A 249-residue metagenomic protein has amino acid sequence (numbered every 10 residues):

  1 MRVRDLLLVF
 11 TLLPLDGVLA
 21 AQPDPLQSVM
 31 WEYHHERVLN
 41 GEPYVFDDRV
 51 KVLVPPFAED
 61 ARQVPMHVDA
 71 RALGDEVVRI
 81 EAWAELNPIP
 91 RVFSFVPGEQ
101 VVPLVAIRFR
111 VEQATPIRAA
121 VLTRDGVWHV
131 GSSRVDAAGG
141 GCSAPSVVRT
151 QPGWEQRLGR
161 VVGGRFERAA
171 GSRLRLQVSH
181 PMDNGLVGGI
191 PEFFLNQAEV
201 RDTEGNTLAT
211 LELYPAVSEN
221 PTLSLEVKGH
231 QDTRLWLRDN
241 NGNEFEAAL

Functional and structural regions predicted by a protein language model:
P25-S28, G139-G163: Low-complexity, Pro/Ser/Thr- and charge-rich linker/hinge segments at domain boundaries
Y33-Q63, Q151-A169: N-terminal edge beta-strand
A70, Q177-P191: Short amphipathic, basic-aromatic surface patches that mediate peripheral association with negatively charged
I80, T115-T123, Q231-N241: Short, aromatic- and glycine-rich surface loops/edge beta-strands on solvent-exposed regions
G98-A106, P215-E226: Aromatic sugar-binding surface patches on proteins that engage polysaccharides or sugar-phosphate polymers
R108-A114, E226-Q231: Surface-exposed, short loops/turns at beta-strand junctions within beta-sandwich domains
T123-G131, R238-A247: Short acidic/polar inter-strand loop motif in beta-rich domains
R134-G140, L249: Short beta-strand edge segments in extracellular beta-sheet folds
